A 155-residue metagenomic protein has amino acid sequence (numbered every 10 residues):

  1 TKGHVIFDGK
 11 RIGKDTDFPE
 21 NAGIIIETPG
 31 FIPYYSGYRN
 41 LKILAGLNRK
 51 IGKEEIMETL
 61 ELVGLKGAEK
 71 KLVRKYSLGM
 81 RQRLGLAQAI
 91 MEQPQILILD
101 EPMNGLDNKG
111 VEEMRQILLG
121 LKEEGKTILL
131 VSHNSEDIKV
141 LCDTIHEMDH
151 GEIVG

Functional and structural regions predicted by a protein language model:
G3-F18: Conserved ABC transporter NBD signature motif
K42, K53-A68: Conserved ABC ATPase "signature" region
L86: Hydrophobic anchor residue at the start of the ABC signature
L97-E101: Catalytic Walker B motif of ABC-type/P-loop ATPase nucleotide-binding domains
N108-K109: Helix N-cap at the start of a conserved alpha-helix in ABC-type nucleotide-binding domains
S132-H133: H-loop/switch region of ABC-family ATPase nucleotide-binding domains
